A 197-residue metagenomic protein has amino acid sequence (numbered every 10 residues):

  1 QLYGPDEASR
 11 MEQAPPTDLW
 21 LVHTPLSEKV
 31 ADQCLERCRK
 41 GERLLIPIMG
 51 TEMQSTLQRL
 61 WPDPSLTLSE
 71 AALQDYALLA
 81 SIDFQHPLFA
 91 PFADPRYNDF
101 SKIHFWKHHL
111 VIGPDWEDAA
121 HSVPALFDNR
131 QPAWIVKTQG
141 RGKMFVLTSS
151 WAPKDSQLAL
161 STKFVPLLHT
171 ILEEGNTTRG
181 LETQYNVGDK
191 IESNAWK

Functional and structural regions predicted by a protein language model:
Q1-K197: N-linked glycosylation sequons
